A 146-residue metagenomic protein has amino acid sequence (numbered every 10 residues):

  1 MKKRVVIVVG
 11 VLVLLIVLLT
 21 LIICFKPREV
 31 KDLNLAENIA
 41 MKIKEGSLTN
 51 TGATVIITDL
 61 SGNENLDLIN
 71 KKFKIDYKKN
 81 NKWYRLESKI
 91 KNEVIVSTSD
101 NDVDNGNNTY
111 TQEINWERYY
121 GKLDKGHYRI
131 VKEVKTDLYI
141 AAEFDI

Functional and structural regions predicted by a protein language model:
M1-R4: Positively charged n-region of N-terminal signal peptides that target proteins for export
I7-V8, L12-I90, E133-I146: Primarily secretory-pathway and cell-envelope proteins
Y77, Y84, Y110, Y119-Y120 (+2 more regions): Sequence-level detector for tyrosine residue identity
K89-H127, E133: Short, solvent-exposed, Trp/other aromatic-anchored flexible loops in extracytoplasmic proteins
